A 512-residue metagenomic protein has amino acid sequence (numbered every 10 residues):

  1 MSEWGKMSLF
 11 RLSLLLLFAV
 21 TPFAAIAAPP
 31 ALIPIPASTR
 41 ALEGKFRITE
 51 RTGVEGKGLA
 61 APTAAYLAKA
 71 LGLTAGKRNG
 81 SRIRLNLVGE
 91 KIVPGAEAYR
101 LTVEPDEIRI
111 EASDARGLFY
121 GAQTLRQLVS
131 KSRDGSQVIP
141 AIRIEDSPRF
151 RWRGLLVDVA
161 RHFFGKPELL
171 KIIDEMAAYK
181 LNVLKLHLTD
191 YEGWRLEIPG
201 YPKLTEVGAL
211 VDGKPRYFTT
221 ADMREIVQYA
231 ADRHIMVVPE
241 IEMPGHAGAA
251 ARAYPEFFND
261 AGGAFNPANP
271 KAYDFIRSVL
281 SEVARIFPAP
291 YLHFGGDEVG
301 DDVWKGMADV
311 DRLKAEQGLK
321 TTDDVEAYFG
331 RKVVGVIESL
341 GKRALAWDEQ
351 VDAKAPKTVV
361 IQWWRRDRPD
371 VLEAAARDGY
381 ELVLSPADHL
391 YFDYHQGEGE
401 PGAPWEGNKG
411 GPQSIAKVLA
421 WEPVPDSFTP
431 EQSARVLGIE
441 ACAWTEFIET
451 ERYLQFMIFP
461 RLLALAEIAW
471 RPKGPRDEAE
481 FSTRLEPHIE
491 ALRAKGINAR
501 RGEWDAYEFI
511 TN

Functional and structural regions predicted by a protein language model:
S2-L14: Bacterial N-terminal signal peptides that target proteins for export
S13-P22: Bacterial N-terminal signal peptides
F23-A27: Sec/Tat signal peptide C-region and signal peptidase I cleavage site
A28-W152, Y453, R461, A469-I497 (+1 more regions): Contiguous, structured surface segment used for ligand recognition
P62, F163-G165, Y191-E197, P244-A250 (+5 more regions): Flexible loop/turn segments at secondary-structure boundaries
I92-Y291, M307, K332, V336 (+1 more regions): Feature activates predominantly on carbohydrate-active enzymes
P255-T358, R365-R368, L372-A374: Active-site neighborhood of glycoside hydrolase catalytic domains
A344-E349, K354-V359, R365-N512: Flexible, acidic glycine-rich loops studded with aromatic residues
